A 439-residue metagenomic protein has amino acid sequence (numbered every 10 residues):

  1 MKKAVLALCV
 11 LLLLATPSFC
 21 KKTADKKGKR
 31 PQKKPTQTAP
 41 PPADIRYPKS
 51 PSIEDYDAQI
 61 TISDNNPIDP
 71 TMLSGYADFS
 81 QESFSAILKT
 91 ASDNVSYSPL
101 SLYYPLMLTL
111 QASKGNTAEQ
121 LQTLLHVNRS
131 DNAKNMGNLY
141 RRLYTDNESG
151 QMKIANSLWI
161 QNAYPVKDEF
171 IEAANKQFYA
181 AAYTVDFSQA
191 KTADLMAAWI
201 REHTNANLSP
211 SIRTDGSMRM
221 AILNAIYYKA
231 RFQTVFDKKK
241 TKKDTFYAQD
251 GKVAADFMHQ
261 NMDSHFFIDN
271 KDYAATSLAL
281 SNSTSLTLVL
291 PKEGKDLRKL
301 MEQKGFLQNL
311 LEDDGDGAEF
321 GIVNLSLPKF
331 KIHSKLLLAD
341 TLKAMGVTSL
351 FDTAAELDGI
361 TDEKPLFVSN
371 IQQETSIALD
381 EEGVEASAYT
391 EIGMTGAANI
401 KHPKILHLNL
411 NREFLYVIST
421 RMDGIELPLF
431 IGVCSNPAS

Functional and structural regions predicted by a protein language model:
V5-L6, L12-F187: Detector for small/aliphatic-rich hydrophobic stretches
L12, A112-N116, N128-R129, A230 (+3 more regions): A generic secondary-structure signal for well-formed alpha-helical elements
P40-Y47, S92, L102, A133-G294 (+1 more regions): Non-catalytic, conformational "gating/processing" segments within enzyme and secreted inhibitor domains
P41-I60, P365, Q373-S376, A386 (+2 more regions): Non-catalytic interaction/Regulatory regions outside core domains
Q81, S96-A118, S277, K401-S439: Feature captures eukaryotic membrane-trafficking machinery centered on endolysosomal pathways and lysosome-related
F84, T123, S149, E302-D316 (+4 more regions): Domain-wide signal for the mature, well-folded portions of proteins, strongly enriched in nucleus-encoded organellar
L121-L125, F236-K243, L297-L307: Short Gly/aromatic-enriched secondary-structure transition segments
V235-K238, P291, K299-K304, E391-I392 (+2 more regions): Composition- and surface-driven signal marking solvent-exposed, interaction-prone regions in large proteins
